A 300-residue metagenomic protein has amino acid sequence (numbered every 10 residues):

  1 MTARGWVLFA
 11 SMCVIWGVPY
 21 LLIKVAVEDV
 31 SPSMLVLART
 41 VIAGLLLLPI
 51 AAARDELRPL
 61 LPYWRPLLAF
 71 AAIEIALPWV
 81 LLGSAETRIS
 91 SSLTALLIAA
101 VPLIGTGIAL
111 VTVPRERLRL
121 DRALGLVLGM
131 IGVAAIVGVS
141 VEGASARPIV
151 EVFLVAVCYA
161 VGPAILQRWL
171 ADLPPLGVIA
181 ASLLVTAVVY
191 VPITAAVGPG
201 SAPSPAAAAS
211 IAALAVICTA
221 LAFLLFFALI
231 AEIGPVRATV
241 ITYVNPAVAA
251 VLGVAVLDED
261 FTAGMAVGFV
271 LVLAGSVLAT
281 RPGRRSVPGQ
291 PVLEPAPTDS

Functional and structural regions predicted by a protein language model:
M1-W6, E28-L37, P59-R65, A123 (+3 more regions): Juxtamembrane helix-entry segments on the extracytoplasmic side of multipass membrane proteins
I15, P19-Y20, L48-I98, A135 (+1 more regions): Specific transmembrane alpha-helical segments of multi-pass solute transporters/efflux pumps, especially DMT/EamA
D29-L77, A100-A109, C158-I165, I179-V197 (+3 more regions): Transmembrane alpha-helices of multi-pass small-molecule transport proteins
M34-L45, I73-I75, W79-L120, V155 (+1 more regions): Specific alpha-helical transmembrane segments that line the substrate/conduction pathway and gating interfaces
L37-A38, I75, T94-A100, P163-A187 (+1 more regions): Helix-helix packing/entry segments at the starts of transmembrane helices
R39-V41, G138-V139, V191, A207-A209 (+1 more regions): C-terminal-most transmembrane helix of multi-pass membrane proteins
L47, G105-V111, L126-I131, A135-I136 (+4 more regions): Transmembrane alpha-helical segments that form core, pore/gating elements of small-molecule transporters/exporters
L47, L68, A100, T106-I108 (+5 more regions): Hydrophobic transmembrane alpha-helices of multi-pass small-molecule transport proteins
